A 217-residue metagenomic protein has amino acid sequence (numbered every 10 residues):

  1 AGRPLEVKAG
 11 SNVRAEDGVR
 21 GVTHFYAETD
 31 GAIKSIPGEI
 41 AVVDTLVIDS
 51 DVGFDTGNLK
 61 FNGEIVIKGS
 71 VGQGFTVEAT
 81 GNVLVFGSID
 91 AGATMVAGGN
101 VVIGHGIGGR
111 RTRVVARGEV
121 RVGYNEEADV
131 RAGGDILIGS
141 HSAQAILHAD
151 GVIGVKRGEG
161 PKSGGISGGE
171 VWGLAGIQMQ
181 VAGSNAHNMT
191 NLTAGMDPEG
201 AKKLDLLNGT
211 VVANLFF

Functional and structural regions predicted by a protein language model:
A1-D150, V155, G165-E170, L174 (+1 more regions): Charge-rich, low-hydrophobicity low-complexity segments
R157-E159: Short beta-alpha junctions and helix-cap segments that line functional grooves
